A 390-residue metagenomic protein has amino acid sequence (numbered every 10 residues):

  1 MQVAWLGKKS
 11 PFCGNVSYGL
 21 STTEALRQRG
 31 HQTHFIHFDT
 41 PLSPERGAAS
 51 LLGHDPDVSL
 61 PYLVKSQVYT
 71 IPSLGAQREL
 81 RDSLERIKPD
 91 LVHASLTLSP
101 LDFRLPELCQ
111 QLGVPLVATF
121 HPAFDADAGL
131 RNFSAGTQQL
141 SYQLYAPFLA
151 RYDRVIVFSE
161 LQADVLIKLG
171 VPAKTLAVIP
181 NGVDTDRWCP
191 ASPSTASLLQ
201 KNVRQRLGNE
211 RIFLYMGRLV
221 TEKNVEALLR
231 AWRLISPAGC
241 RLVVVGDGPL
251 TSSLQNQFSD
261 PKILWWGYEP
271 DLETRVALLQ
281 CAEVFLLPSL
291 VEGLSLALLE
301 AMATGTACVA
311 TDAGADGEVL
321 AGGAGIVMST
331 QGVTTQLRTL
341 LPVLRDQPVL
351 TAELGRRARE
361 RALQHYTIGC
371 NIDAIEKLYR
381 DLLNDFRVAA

Functional and structural regions predicted by a protein language model:
A4, R206-K223, L229-R233: Conserved donor-binding/catalytic core segment of Leloir-type glycosyltransferases
D39, L161, G182: Carbohydrate-associated surface elements
T97, L290: Aromatic "clamp/platform" in nucleotide-sugar-dependent glycosyltransferases that forms part of the donor/acceptor
P115-V117, D125-R151: Nucleotide-sugar donor phosphate/pyrophosphate-binding loop at the beta->alpha transition of glycosyltransferases
S252-P270: Nucleotide-activated donor-binding/catalytic signature segment of Leloir-type glycosyltransferases, i.e., the conserved
A277-A282: Short alpha-helical donor nucleotide-sugar binding micro-motif in glycosyltransferases
A307-A310: Short hydrophobic beta-strand element within catalytic cores of glycosyltransferases and related nucleotide-activated
G317-P342, V349-E353: Change "using UDP/GDP/dTDP sugars" to "using nucleotide sugars
